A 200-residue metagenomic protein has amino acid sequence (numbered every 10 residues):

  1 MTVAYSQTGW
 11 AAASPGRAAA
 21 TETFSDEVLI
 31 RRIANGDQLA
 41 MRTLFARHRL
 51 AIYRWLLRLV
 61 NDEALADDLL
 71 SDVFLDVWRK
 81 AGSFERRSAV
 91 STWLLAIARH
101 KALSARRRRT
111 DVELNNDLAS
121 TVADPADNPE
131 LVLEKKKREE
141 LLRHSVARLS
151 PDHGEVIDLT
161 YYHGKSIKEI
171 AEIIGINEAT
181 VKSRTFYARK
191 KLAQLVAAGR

Functional and structural regions predicted by a protein language model:
M1-N35, L39, T43, R47 (+3 more regions): Intrinsic, short, N-terminal disordered tails of RNA polymerase sigma-factor systems
L29, A46, Y53, E63-K80: Conserved RNAP core-binding helix
A34-N35, R58-E63, D72-A89, R108-R109 (+1 more regions): Sigma70-family region 2
R54, D68-L75, S88-H100: Structural recognition of an alpha-helix C-terminal capping motif at a helix-to-coil junction
A64, K168, A179: Residues within helix-turn-helix
G82-R86, A96-N116, K135, Y187: Arg/Lys-rich amphipathic alpha helix in sigma70-family domain 2
R106, T185, L192, V196: DNA major-groove recognition helix of helix-turn-helix
V156-T160: A short pre-motif secondary-structure segment
